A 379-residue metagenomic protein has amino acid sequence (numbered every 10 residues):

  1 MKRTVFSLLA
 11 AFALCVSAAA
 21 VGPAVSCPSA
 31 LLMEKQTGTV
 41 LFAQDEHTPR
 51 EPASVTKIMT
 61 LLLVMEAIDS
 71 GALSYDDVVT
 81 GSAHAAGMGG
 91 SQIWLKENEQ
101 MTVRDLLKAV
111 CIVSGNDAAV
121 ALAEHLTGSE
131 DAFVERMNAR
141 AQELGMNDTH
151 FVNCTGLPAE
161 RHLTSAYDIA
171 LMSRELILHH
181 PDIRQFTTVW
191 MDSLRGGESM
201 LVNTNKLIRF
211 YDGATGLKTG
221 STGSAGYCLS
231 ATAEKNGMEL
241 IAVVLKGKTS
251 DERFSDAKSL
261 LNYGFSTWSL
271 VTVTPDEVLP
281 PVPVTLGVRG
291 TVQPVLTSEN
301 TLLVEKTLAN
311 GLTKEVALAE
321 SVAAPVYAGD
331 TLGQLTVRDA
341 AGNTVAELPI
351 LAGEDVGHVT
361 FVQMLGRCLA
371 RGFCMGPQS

Functional and structural regions predicted by a protein language model:
K2-V21: Sec-dependent N-terminal signal peptides of Gram-positive bacterial secreted proteins and lipoproteins
K2-V5, P52, V103, V362: Structural motif marking the loop-to-transmembrane transition
A13, L32, T80-G81, T188 (+1 more regions): Hydrophobic/anchoring residues in structured secondary elements
A19-H180: Active-site-adjacent loops and short helices of periplasmic peptidoglycan-processing enzymes
M146-H150, P158-L163, Y167-S379: Domain-terminus/edge residues, biased toward the C-terminal soluble/receptor-binding domains of extracytoplasmic
